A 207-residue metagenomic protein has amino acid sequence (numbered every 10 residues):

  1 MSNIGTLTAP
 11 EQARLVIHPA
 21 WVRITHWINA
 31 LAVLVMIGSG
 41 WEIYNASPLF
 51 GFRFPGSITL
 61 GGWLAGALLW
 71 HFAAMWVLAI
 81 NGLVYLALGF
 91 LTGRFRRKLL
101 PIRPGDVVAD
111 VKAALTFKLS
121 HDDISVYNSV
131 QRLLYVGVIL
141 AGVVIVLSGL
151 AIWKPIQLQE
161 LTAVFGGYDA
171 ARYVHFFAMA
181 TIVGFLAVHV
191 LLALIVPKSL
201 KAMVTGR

Functional and structural regions predicted by a protein language model:
M1-R207: Membrane-embedded alpha-helical bundles that constitute the cytochrome b-like, heme-associated redox core of multi-pass
